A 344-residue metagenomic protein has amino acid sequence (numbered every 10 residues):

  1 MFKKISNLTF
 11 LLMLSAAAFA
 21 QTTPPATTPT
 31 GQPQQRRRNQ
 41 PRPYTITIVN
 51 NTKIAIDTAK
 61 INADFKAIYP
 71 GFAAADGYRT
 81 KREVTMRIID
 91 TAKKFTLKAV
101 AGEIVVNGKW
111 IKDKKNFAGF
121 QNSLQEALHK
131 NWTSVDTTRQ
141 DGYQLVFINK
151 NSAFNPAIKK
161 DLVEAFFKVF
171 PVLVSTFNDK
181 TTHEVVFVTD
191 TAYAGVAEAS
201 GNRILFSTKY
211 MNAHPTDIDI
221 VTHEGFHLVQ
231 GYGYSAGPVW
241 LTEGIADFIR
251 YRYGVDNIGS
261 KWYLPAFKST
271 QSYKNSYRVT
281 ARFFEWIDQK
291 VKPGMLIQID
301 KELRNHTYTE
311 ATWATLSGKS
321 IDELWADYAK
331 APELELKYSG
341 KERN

Functional and structural regions predicted by a protein language model:
M1-A26: Bacterial Sec-dependent N-terminal signal peptides
Q21-N39: Cleaved targeting-peptide boundary
P43-T222: Juxtacatalytic substrate-recognition/specificity segment
P70-G77, P171-N178, F226-S235, R250-V255 (+5 more regions): Sec-exported extracytoplasmic/periplasmic mature domains
K94, G195-V196, G254-G259, H306-A311: Secretory-pathway/luminal and periplasmic proteins that interact with or process carbohydrate-rich
V169, A236-Y277: Post-HExxH zinc-binding segment in Zn-dependent metallohydrolases
D219-Y232, E243-D247: Active-site recognition of the HExxH zinc-binding catalytic motif
T280-A281, I287-N344: Pan-zinc metallopeptidase signature
